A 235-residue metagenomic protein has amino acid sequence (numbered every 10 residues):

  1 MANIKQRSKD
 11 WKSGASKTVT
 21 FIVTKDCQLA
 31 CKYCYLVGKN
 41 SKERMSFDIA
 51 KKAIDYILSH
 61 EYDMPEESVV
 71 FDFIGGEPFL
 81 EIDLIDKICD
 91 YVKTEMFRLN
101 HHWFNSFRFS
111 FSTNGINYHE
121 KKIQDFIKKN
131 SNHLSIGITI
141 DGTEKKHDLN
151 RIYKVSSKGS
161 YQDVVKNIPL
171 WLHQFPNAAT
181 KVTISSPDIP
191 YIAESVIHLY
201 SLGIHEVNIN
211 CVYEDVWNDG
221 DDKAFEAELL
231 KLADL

Functional and structural regions predicted by a protein language model:
M1-G14: Long, charge-rich, low-complexity alpha-helical segments
S13-D48: Canonical Radical SAM [4Fe-4S] cluster-binding loop centered on the CxxxCxxC motif and its immediate flanking residues
L29-Y33, E144-D148, W217-N218: Short acidic/His/Gly/Ser-rich catalytic and metal-binding motifs that mark active-site loops of diverse hydrolases
N40, A50, P187-D188, D215-V216: Short secondary-structure capping/turn micro-motifs that flank functional sites
L58-D72, E81-E214: Radical SAM/AdoMet-radical enzyme domain recognition
G75-G76: Active-site neighborhood of divalent metal-dependent phosphoester/pyrophosphate hydrolases
N218-L235: A C-terminal junction/extension of Radical SAM enzymes
